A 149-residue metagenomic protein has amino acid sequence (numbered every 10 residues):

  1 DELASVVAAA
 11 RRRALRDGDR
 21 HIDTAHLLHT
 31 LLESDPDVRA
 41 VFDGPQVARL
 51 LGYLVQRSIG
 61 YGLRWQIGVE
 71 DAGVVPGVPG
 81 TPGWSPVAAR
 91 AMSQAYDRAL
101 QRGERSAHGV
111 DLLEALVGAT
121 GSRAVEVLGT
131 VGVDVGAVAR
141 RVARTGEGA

Functional and structural regions predicted by a protein language model:
D1-A149: Histone-fold recognition with a strong bias for associated Lys/Arg-rich disordered tails
